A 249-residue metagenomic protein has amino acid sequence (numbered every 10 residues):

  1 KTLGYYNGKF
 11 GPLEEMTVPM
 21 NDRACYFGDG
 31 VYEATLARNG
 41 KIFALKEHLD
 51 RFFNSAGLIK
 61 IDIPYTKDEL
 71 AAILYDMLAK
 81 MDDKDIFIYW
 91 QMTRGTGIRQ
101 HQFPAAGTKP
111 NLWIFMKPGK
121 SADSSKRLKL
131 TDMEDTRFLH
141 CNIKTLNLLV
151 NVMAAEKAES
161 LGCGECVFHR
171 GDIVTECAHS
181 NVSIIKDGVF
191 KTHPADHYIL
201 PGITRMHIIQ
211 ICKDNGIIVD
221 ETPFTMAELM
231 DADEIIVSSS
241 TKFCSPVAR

Functional and structural regions predicted by a protein language model:
K1-D76, I98, Q102-R249: Helix-start/capping segments and mature chain N-termini
L74, A79-M92: Ordered, amphipathic secondary-structure segments that act as subunit-interaction surfaces in large macromolecular
